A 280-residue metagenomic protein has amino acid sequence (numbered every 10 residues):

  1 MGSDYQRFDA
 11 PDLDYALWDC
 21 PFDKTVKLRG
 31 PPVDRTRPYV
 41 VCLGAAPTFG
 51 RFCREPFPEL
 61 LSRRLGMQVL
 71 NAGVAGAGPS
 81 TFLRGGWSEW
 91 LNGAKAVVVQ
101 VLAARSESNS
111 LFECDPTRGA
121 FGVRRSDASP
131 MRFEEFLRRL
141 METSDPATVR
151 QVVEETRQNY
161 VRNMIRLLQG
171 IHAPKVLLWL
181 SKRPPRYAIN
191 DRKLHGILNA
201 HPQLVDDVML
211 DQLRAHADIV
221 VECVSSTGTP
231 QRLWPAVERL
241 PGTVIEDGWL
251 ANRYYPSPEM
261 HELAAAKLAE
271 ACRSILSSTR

Functional and structural regions predicted by a protein language model:
M1-R7: Polybasic, low-complexity association/targeting segments
R7-D9, W18-C20, L213, A217: A subset of signal/propeptide-processing and intrinsically disordered low-complexity segments in secreted/extracellular
F8, R51, A75-G76, R162 (+1 more regions): Aromatic-enriched hydrophobic runs in primary sequence
P11-W90: Serine-esterase "nucleophile elbow" of acetyl-processing enzymes
W90-R280: Alpha-helical cap/lid subdomain in secreted, periplasmic, or secretory-pathway luminal O-acyl-processing enzymes
